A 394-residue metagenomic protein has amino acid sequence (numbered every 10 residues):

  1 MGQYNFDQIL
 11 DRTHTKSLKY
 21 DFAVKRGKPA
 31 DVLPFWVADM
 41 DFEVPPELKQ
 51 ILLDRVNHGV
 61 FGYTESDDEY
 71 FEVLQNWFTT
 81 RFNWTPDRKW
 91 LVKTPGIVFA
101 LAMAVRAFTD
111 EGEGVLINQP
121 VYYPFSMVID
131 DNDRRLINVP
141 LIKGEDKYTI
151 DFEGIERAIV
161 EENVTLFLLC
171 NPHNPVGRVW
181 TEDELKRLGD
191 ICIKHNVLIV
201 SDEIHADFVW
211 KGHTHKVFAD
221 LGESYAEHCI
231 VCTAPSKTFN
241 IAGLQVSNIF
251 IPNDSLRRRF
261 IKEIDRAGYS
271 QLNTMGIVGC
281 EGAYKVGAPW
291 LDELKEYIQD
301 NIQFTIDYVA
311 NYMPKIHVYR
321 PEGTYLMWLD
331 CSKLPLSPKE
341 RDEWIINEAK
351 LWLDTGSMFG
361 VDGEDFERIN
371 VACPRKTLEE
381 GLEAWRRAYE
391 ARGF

Functional and structural regions predicted by a protein language model:
M1-K19, K28-D31: Conserved PLP-binding active-site segment in aminotransferase class I/II-type PLP enzymes
Y4, G27-L33, A38-L53, T85-D87 (+1 more regions): PLP-dependent class I/II
I9, F61-Y63, I150, F218: Short clusters of hydrophobic/aromatic residues that line enzyme substrate/ligand-binding pockets
K16-A23, P140-K143: Short regulatory "switch" loops immediately downstream of catalytic or recognition motifs within protein catalytic
R55, G62-P95: Conserved N-terminal alpha-helix of the aminotransferase class I/II PLP-enzyme fold
N57-V60, A104: Short acidic, glycine/Ser/Thr-rich loop/turn "cap" segments at secondary-structure junctions
